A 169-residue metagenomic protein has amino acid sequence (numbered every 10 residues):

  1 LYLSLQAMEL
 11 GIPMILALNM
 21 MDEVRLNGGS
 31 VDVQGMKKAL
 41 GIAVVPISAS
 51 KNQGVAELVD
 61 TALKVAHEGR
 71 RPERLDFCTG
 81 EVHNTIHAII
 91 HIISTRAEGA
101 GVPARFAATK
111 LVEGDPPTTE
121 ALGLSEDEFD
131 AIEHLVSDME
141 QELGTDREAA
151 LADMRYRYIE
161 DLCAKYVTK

Functional and structural regions predicted by a protein language model:
L1-G11: Amphipathic helical hotspot of TIR/SEFIR-family domains
L10, I15, R25-T168: Alpha-helical transmembrane helix bundles of large polytopic membrane transport and channel proteins
D22: Catalytic acidic motif of RecA-like/P-loop NTPases
